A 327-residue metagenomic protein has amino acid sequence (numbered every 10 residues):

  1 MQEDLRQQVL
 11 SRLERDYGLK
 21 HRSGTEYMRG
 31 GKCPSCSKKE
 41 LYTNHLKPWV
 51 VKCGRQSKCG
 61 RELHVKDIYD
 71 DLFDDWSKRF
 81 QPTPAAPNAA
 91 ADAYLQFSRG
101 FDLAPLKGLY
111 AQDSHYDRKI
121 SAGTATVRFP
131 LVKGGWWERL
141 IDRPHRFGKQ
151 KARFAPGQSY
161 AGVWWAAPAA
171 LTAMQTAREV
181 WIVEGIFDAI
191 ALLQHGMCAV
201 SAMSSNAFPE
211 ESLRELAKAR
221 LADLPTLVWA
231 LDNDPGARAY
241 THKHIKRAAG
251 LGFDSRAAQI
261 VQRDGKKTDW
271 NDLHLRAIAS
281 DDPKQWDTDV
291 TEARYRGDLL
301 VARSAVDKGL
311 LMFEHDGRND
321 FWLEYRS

Functional and structural regions predicted by a protein language model:
M1-K78, A86-L131, V301-G309: N-terminal structured subdomain of primase-like DNA metabolism proteins
Q2, R6-Q7, R118-L224: Phosphate-handling DNA/RNA-contact segment within nucleic-acid enzymes
C53, L95, F129, E184 (+3 more regions): Terminal peptide-recognition signature
I182, L224-G236, Q259: Acidic beta-strand-to-loop metal/phosphate-binding motif
S205-P209, L231-T241: Acidic, metal-coordinating catalytic cores used for nucleic-acid/nucleotide bond scission and strand-transfer chemistry
L216, A239-L251: Short, aromatic/basic amphipathic alpha-helical patches
D264, T268-L300: Metal-dependent DNA phosphodiester-chemistry modules and their immediately adjacent helices/loops in DNA-processing
T288-S327: N-terminal nucleic-acid engagement/recognition segments and initiation subdomains in replication, restriction
